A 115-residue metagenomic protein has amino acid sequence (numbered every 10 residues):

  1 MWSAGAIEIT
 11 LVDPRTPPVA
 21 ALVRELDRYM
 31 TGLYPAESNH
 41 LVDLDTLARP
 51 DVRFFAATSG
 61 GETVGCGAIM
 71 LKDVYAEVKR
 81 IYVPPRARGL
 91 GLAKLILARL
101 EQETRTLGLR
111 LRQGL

Functional and structural regions predicted by a protein language model:
M1-P17: Conserved N-terminal entry element of GNAT/NAT acetyltransferase domains
V23-M30, Y34: Hydrophobic alpha-helical core bundles mediating ligand binding, dimerization, or RNAP-core interactions
L33-V42: A short, aromatic/hydrophobic, helix- or strand-capping loop or linear motif that either lines the entrance/gate
D45-A56: A short helix-loop-beta-strand connector motif used in the catalytic cores of GNAT acetyltransferases and, in some
A56, E62-L71, E77-Y82: Conserved beta-strand in the GNAT
V83, G89-Q102: Conserved acetyl-CoA-binding loop-helix of GNAT-fold acetyltransferases
P85-R88, Q113-L115: Conserved beta-strand-loop-alpha-helix junction that forms the acyl-donor binding cleft
L97, T104-L115: Conserved GNAT acetyl-CoA-binding A-motif
